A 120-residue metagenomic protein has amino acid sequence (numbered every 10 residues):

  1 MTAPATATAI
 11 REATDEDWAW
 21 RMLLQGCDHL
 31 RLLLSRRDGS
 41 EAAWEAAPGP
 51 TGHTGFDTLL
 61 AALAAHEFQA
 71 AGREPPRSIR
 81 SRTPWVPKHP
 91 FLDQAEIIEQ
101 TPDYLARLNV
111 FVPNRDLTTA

Functional and structural regions predicted by a protein language model:
M1-R73: Charged, helix-prone or intrinsically disordered regulatory segments positioned adjacent to compact structured domains
A65-A120: Charge-dense, extended regions
